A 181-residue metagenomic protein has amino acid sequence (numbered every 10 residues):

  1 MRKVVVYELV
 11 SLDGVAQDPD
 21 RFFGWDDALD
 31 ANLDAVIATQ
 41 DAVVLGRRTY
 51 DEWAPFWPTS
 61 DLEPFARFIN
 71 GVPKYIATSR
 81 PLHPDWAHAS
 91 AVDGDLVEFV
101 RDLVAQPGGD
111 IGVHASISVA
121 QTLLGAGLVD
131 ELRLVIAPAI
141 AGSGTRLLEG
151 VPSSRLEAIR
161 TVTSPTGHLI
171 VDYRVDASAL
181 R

Functional and structural regions predicted by a protein language model:
M1-R181: Enzymes that bind and transform nitrogen-containing heteroaromatic metabolites
